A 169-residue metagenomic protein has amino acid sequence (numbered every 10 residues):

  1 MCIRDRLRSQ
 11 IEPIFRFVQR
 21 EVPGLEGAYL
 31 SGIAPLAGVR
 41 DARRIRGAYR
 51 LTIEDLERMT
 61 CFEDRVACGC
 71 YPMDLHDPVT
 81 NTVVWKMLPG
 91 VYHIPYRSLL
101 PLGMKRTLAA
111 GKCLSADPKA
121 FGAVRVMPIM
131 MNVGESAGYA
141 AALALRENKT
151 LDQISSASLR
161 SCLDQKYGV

Functional and structural regions predicted by a protein language model:
I3-V169: Flavin (FAD/FMN)-binding glycine-rich loop and adjacent Rossmann-like elements that form
